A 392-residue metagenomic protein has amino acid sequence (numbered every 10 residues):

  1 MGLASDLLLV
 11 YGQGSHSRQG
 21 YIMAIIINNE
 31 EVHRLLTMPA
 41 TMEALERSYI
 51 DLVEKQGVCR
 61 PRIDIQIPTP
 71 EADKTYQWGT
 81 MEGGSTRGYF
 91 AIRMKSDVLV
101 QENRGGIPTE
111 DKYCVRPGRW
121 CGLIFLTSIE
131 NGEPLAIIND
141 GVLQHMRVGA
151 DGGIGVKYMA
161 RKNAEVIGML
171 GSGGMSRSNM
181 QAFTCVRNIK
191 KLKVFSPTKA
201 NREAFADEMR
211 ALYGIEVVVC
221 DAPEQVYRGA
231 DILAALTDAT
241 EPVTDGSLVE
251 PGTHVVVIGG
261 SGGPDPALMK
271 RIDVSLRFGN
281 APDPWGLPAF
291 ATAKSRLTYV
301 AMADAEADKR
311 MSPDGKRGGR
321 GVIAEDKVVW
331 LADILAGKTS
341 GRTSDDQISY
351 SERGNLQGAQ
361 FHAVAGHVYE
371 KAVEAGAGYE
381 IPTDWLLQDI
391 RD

Functional and structural regions predicted by a protein language model:
Y11, H16, G20-R147, G153 (+3 more regions): N-terminal ligand-binding/catalytic initiation module
N29-H33, P266-D392: Adenosine-phosphate binding glycine-rich loop
M42, E46, G149-K157, R177-M180 (+3 more regions): Predominant activation on well-ordered alpha-helical scaffold segments within soluble catalytic domains
D140-Q144, V257-P264, R353-G358: Glycine-rich phosphate/pyrophosphate-binding beta-alpha loops
G152, A160-T184, S196-N201: Glycine-rich adenosine-cofactor-binding loop
V186-R210: NAD(P)-binding Rossmann-fold cofactor-contacting core
G214-K309: Rossmann-like adenosine-cofactor binding region
